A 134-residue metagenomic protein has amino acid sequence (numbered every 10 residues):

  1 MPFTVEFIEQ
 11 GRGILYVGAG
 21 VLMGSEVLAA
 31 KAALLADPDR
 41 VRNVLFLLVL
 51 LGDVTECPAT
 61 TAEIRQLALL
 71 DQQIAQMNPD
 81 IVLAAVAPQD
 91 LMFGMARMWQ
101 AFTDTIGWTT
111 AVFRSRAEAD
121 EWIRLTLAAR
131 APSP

Functional and structural regions predicted by a protein language model:
M1-P134: Amphipathic, Lys/Arg-enriched alpha-helical "gate/interface" segment within cytosolic domains that mediates
